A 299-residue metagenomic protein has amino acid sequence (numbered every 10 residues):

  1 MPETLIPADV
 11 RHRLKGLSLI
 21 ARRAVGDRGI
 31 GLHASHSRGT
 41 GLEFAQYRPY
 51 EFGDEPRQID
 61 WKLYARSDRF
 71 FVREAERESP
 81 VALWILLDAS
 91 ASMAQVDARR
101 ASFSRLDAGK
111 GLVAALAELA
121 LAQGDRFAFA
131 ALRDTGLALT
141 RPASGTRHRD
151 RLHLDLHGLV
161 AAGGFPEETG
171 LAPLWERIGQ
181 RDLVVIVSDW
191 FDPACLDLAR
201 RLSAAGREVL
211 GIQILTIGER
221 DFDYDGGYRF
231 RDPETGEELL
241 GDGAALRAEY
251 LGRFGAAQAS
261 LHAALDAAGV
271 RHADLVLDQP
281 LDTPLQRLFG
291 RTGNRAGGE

Functional and structural regions predicted by a protein language model:
M1-H36, P49-D54, L63, V72-E299: Exposed, interaction-prone extracellular/peripheral surfaces
S37-G41: A positional/architectural concept
Q46: Acidic, metal-associated active-site segment
R57-S67: N-terminal low-complexity, intrinsically disordered segments
